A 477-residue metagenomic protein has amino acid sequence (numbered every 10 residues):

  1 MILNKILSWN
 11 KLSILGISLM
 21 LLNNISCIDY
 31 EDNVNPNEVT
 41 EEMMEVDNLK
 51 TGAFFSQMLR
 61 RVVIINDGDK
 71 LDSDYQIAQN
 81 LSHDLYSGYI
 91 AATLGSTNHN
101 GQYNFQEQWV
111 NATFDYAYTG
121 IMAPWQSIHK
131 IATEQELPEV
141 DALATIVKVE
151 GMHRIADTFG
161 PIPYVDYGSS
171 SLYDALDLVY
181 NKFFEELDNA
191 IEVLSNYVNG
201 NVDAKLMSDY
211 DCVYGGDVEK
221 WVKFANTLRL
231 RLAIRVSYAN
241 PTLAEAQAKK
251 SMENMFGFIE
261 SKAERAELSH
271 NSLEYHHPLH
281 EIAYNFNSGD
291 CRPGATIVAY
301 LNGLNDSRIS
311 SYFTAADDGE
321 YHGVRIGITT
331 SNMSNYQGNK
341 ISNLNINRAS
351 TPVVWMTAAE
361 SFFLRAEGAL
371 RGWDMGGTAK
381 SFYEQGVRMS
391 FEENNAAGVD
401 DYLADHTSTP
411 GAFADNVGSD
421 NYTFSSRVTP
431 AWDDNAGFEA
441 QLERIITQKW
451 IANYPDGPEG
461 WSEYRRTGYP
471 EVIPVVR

Functional and structural regions predicted by a protein language model:
M1-P36: Bacterial Sec-dependent N-terminal signal peptides
S18-L21, S251, Y464, E471: Short secondary-structure subsegments characteristic of cysteine-rich extracellular domains
C27-S87, A123, P470: Membrane-proximal, proline-rich intrinsically disordered regions
V34-P36, I341-N343, N421-S426: Short acidic (Asp/Glu) and glycine-rich catalytic loops that position anionic groups and cofactors
E45-L49, Y89-G398, N435-E443, Q448: Structured, solvent-exposed acidic/aromatic patches
D67-A78, P161, E245, G457 (+1 more regions): Beta-strand acidic-aromatic groove motif in beta-rich domains, primarily in extracellular
H83-L85, D203-E219, Y321-G327, H406-A414 (+1 more regions): Amphipathic alpha-helical surface "interface" segments used for docking/oligomerization or membrane association within
F391-R477: C-terminal functional modules
